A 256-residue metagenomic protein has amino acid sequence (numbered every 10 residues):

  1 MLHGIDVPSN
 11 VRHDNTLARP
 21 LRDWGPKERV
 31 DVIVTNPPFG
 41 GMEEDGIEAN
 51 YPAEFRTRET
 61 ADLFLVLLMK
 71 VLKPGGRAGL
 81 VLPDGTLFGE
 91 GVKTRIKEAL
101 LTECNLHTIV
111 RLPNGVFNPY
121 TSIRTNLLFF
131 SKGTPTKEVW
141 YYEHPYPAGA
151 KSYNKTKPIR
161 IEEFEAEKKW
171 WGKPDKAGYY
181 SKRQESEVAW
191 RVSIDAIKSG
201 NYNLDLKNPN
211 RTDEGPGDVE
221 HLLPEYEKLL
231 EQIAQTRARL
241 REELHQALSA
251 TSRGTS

Functional and structural regions predicted by a protein language model:
M1-D6: Short, conserved SAM-binding/catalytic segment of Class I S-adenosyl-L-methionine-dependent methyltransferases
S9: Phosphate/diphosphate-binding loops
H13, A18-S256: A conserved structural/catalytic subdomain of Rossmann-like adenosyl-cofactor enzymes
